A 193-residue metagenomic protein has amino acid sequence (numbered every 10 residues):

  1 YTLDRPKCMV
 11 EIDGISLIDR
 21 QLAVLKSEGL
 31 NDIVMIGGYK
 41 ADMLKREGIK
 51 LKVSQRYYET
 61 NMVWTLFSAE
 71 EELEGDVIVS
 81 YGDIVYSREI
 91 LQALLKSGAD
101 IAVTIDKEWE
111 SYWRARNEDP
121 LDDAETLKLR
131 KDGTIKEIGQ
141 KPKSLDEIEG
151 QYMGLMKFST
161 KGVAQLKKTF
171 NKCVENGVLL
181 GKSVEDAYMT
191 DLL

Functional and structural regions predicted by a protein language model:
Y1-L3: N-terminal nucleotide-binding beta1-loop-alpha1 segment
E11, I15-V79: Conserved N-terminal catalytic core of the sugar/cofactor nucleotidyltransferase
R46-E47, R88-T169: Conserved core of the sugar-phosphate nucleotidyltransferase
G82-I84: The conserved acidic donor/metal-binding loop of glycosyltransferases
Q165-L179: Active-site nucleophile-His-acid catalytic modules used for acyl/amide transfer and hydrolysis across diverse enzymes
S183-L193: A C-terminal functional module that forms or caps the active site or interfaces directly with catalytic machinery
